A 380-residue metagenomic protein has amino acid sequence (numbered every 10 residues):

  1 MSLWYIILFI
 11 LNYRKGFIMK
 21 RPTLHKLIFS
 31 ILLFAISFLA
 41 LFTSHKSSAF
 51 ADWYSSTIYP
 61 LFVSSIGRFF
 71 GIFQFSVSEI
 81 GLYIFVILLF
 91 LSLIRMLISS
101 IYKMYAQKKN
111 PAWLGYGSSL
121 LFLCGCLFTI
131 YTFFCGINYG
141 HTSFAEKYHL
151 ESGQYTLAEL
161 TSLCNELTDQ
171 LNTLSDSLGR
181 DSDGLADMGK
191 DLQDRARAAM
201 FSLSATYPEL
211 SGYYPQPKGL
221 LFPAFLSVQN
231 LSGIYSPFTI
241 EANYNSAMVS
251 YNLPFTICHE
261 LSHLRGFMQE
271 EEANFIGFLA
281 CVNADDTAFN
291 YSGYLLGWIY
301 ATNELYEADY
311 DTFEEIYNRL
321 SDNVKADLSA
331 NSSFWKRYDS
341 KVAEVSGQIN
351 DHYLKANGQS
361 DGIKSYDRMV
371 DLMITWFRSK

Functional and structural regions predicted by a protein language model:
F17-M19, S99-L114: Membrane-interfacial, low-structure loops and terminal tails that flank and connect transmembrane helices in multi-pass
F34-S100: Membrane-embedded alpha-helical segments of integral membrane proteins
Q74, F255-F267, E271-N274, F278: Active-site recognition of the HExxH zinc-binding catalytic motif
F90-L91, P111-F144: Transmembrane alpha-helices and immediately adjacent membrane-cytoplasm interface residues in multi-pass integral
G136-A205: Membrane-interface segments at or immediately adjacent to transmembrane helices that form the boundary between
L167, M268-F313: Post-HExxH zinc-binding segment in Zn-dependent metallohydrolases
G179-S246, S250: Auxiliary, metal-adjacent structural segments of Zn-dependent hydrolase domains
N323-K380: Pan-zinc metallopeptidase signature
